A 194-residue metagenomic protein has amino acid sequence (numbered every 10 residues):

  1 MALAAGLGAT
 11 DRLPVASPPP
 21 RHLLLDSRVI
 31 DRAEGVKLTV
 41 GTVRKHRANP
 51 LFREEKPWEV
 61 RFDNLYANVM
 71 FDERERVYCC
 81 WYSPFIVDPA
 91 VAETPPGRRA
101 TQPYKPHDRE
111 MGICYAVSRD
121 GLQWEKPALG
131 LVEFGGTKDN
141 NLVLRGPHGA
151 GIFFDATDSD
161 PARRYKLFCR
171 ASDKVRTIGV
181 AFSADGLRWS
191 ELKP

Functional and structural regions predicted by a protein language model:
M1-A9: N-terminal export signals
T10-P194: Beta-rich carbohydrate-recognition and catalytic domains
